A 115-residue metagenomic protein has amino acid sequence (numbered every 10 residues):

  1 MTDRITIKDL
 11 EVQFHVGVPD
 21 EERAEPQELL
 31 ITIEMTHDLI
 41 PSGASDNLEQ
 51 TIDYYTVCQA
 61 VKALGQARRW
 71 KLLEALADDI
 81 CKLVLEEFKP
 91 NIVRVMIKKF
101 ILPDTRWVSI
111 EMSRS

Functional and structural regions predicted by a protein language model:
M1-S115: N-terminal, polar/charged subdomain of small-to-medium soluble alpha/beta proteins
